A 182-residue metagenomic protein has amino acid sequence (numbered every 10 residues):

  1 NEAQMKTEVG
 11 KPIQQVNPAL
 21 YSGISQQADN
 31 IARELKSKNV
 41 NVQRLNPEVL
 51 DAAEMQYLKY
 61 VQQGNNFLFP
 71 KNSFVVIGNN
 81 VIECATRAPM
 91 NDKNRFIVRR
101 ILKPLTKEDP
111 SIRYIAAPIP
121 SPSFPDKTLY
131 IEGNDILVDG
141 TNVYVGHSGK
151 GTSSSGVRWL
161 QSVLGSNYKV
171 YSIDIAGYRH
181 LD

Functional and structural regions predicted by a protein language model:
N1-D182: The feature marks the mature, well-folded catalytic cores of soluble enzymes
